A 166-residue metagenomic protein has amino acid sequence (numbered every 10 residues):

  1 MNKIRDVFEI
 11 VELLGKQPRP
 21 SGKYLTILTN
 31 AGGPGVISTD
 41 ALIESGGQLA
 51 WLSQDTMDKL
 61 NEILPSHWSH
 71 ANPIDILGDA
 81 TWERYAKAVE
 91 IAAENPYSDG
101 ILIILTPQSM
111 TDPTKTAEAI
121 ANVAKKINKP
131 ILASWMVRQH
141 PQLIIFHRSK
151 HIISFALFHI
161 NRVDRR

Functional and structural regions predicted by a protein language model:
M1-T29, G33, T39-L49, E118-R166: Peripheral docking tails and interdomain loops at the edges of cofactor- or intermediate-handling domains
R5, Q54-D58, E83, T114-E118 (+1 more regions): Generic alpha-helical secondary structure signal
S21-T106: Short glycine-cluster motifs
N61-E62, D112, L143: Short Asp/Glu-rich motifs
E83-E94, T114, E118-N122, R162: Amphipathic, non-transmembrane alpha-helical secondary structure
P107-D112, R138: Short, small-residue-enriched loops and turns at beta-alpha junctions that line or gate enzyme active sites
